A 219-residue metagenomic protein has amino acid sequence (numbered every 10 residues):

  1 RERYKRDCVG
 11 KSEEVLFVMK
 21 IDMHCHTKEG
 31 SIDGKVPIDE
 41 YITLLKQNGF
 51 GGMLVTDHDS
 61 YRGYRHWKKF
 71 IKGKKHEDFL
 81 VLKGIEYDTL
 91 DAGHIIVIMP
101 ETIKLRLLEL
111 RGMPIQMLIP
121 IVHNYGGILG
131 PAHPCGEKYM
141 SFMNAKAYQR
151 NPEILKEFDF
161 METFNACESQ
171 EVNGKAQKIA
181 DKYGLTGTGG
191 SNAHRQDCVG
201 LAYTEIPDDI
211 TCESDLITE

Functional and structural regions predicted by a protein language model:
Y4-R6, G10-L44, R62-I71, K75-H76 (+3 more regions): Charged catalytic cores and adjacent phosphate/nucleic-acid-binding surfaces used for phosphate/nucleic-acid chemistry
D22, T43-R62, I128-G130: Divalent metal-dependent hydrolysis catalytic cores, especially in the metallo-beta-lactamase
T56, H133, S191: Short beta-strand/turn micro-motifs composed of small residues that flank or help shape donor/cofactor-binding pockets
L80-E86: Glycine-rich, aromatic-flanked loop segments that form ligand/cofactor-binding clefts across common enzyme folds
E109-R111, I115: Caspase-like (clan CD) cysteine peptidase catalytic core
G130-K138: Aromatic-lined carbohydrate-recognition surfaces of secreted/lumenal glycan-active proteins
